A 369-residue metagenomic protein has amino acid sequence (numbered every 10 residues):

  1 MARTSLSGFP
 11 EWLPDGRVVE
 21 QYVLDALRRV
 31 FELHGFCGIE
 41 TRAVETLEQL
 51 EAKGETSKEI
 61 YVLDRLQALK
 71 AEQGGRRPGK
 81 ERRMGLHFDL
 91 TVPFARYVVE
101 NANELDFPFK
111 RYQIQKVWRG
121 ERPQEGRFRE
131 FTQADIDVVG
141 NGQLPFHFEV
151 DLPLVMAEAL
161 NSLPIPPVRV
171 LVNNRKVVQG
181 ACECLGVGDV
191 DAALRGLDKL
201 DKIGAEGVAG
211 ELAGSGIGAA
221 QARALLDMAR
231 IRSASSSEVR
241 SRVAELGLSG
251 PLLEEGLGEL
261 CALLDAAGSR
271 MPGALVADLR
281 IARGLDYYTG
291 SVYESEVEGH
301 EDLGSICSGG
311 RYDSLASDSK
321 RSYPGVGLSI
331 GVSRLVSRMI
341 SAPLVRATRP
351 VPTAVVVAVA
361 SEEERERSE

Functional and structural regions predicted by a protein language model:
M1-R17, E72-R76: Auxiliary tRNA-acceptor-end handling modules of aminoacyl-tRNA synthetases
G16-G35, E45-E48, G79-E81, D89-P166 (+2 more regions): Positively charged, Gly/Ser-enriched RNA/tRNA-binding surfaces
T41, N173, D278-R280: Conserved beta-strand termini and adjacent loop/short-helix elements that scaffold enzyme active sites in alpha/beta
A43-G85: Polyanion/phosphate-binding surface patch
E59-E72, G186-Q221, V297-G299: Acidic, His- and aromatic-enriched active-site or binding-groove loops in soluble protein domains that engage sugars
L152, N174-V177, G196, V208 (+1 more regions): Internal, well-ordered alpha-helical segments in soluble enzyme and binding-protein domains
R169-G186: Glycine-rich, mobile lid/loop segments that gate access to catalytic sites or pores
